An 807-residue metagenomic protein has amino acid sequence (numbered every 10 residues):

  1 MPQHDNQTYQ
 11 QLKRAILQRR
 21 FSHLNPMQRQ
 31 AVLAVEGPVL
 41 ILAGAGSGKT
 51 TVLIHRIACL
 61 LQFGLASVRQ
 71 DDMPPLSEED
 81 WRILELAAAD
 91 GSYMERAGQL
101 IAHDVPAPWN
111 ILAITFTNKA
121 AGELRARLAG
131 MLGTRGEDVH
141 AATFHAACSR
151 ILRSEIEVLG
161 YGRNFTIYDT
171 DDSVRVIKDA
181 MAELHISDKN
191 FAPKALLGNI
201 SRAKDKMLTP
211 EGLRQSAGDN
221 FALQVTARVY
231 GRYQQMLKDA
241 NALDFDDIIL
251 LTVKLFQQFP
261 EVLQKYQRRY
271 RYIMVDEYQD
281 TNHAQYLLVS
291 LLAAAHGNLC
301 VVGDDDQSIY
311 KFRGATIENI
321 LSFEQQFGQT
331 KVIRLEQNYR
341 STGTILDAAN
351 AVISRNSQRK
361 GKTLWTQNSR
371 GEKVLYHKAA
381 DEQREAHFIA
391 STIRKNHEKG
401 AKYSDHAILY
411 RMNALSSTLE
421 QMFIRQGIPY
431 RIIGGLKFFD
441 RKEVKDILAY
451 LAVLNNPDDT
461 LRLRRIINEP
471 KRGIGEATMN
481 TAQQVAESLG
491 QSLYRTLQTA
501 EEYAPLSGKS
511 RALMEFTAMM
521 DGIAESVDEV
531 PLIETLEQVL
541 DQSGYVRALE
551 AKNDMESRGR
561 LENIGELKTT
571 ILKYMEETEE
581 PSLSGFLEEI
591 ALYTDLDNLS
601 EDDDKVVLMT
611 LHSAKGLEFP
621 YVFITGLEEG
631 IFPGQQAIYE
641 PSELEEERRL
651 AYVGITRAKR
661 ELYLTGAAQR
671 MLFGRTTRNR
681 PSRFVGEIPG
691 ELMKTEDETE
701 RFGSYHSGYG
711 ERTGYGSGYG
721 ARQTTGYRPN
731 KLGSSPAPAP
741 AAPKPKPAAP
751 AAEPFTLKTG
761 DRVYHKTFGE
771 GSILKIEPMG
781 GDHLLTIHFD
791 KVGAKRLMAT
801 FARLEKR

Functional and structural regions predicted by a protein language model:
M1-R163, I167, A240, Q264 (+2 more regions): P-loop NTPase Walker
H23, H55, Q70, D80 (+6 more regions): Conserved helicase/translocase P-loop NTPase motor core
A31-V35, F116, L132, G136-V139 (+6 more regions): ATP-hydrolysis module of ASCE/P-loop NTPase motor domains, specifically the Walker B Asp-Glu catalytic pair
A45, Y270-T281, Q285, D305-D306 (+3 more regions): Conserved Walker B
T50-L53, V68, S77, R82-D104 (+7 more regions): Helicase P-loop NTPase motor core
Q215, D219, K402, S416-I428 (+3 more regions): Conserved helicase C-terminal RecA-like lobe
V275, Q279-Q358, K362-Q367, Q484 (+2 more regions): Conserved helicase motor core of SF1/SF2 NTP-dependent helicases
G626-R796, F801-R807: C-terminal accessory regions
